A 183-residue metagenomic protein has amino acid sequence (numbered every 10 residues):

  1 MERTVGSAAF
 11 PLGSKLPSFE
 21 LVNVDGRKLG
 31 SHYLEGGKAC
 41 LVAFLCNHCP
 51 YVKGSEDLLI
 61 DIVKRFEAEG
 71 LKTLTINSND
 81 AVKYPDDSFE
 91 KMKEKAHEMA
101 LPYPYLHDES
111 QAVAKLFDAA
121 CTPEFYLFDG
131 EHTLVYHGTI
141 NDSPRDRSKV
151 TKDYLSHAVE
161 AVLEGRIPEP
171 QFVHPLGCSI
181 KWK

Functional and structural regions predicted by a protein language model:
M1-F172, S179-K183: Chalcogenol-based redox active-site neighborhoods
